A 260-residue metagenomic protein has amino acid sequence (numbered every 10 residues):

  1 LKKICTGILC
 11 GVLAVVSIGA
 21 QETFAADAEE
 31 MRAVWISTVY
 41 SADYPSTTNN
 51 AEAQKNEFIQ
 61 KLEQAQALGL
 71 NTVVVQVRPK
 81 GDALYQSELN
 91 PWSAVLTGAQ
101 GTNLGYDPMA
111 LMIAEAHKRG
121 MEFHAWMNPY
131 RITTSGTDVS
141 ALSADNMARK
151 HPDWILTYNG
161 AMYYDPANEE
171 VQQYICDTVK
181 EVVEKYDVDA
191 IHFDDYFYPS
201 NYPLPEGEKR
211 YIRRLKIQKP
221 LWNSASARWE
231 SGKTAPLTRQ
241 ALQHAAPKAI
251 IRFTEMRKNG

Functional and structural regions predicted by a protein language model:
L1-I8: Bacterial N-terminal signal peptides that target proteins for export
L9-I18: Hydrophobic core
S17-A28: Sec-dependent signal peptide cleavage junction
E29-M31, W35-N56, H124-A125, Y130-K185 (+1 more regions): Active-site-adjacent "subsite" loops/lids of carbohydrate-active enzymes
N49-L68, V95-R119, Q173-Y174, P220-N223: Aromatic- and glycine-enriched glycan-recognition loops and surfaces that form the carbohydrate-binding subsites
N56-D82, K185-D189: Catalytic domains of carbohydrate-active enzymes, especially glycoside hydrolases
L68-L104: Aromatic-lined carbohydrate-binding/catalytic grooves of carbohydrate-active enzymes
N71, A110, R119, A144 (+1 more regions): Polysaccharide-binding and catalytic clefts of secreted carbohydrate-active enzymes
